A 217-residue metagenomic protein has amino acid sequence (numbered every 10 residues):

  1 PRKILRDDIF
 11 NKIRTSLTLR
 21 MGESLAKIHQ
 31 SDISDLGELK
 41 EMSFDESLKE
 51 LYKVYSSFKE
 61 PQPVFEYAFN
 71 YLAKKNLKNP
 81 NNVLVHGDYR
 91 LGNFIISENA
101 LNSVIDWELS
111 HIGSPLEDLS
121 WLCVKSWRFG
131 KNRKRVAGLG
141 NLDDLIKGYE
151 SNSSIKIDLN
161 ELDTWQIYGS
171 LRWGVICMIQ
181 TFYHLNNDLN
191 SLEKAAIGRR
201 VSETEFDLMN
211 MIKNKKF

Functional and structural regions predicted by a protein language model:
P1-N70, K74-N81, A100, F217: ATP-binding pocket architecture of kinase catalytic cores
L17-M21, P61-V64, D88, P115-D118 (+3 more regions): An acidic site on a long C-lobe helix of protein kinase domains
K27-I28, Y67-E117, C123: Active-site acidic catalytic loop and adjacent metal/ATP-binding pocket of ATP-dependent phosphoryl transfer enzymes
Q30-L39, S153-L159, Y183-N186, N214-F217: Surface-exposed helix-capping loop/turn segments at secondary-structure junctions
D118-S154, Y168-N187: Active-site activation/catalytic loop segments of kinase-like enzymes and analogous catalytic loops in related
K156-Y168: All-alpha amphipathic helical-bundle segments outside canonical DNA-binding/catalytic cores that form hydrophobic
S191, A195-F217: Regulatory N- and C-terminal appendages and interdomain linkers associated with kinase/kinase-like NTP transferase
